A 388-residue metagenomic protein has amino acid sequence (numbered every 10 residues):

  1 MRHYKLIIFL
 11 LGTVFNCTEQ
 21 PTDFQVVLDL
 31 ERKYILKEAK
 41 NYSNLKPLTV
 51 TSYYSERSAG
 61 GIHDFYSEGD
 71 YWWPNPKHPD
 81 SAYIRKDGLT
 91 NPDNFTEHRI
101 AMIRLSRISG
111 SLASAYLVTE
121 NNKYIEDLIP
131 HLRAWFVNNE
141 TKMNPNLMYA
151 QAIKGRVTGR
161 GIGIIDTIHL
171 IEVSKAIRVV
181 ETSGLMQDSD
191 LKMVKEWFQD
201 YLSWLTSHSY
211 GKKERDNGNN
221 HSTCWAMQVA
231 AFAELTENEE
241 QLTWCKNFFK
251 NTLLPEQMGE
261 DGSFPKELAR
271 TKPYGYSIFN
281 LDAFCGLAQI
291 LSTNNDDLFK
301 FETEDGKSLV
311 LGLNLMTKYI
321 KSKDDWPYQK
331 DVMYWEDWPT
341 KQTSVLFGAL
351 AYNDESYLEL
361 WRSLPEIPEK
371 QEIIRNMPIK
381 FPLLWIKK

Functional and structural regions predicted by a protein language model:
M1-P21: Bacterial Sec-dependent N-terminal signal peptides
C17-K212, K250, S292-N295, K300-K388: Extracellular glycan-targeting catalytic surfaces
F95-T96, D188, T206-N217, G259-P273: Active-site-adjacent structural elements in folded domains
L105, S109-L112, W225-A226, N280 (+1 more regions): TPR repeat positional signature
D166, S222-T223, S277: An alpha-helical repeat/solenoid feature that recognizes helix-turn-helix modules
W197-E239: Loop-centered beta-sheet repeat module
A231-P327: Long, repeat-rich segments with strong aromatic
